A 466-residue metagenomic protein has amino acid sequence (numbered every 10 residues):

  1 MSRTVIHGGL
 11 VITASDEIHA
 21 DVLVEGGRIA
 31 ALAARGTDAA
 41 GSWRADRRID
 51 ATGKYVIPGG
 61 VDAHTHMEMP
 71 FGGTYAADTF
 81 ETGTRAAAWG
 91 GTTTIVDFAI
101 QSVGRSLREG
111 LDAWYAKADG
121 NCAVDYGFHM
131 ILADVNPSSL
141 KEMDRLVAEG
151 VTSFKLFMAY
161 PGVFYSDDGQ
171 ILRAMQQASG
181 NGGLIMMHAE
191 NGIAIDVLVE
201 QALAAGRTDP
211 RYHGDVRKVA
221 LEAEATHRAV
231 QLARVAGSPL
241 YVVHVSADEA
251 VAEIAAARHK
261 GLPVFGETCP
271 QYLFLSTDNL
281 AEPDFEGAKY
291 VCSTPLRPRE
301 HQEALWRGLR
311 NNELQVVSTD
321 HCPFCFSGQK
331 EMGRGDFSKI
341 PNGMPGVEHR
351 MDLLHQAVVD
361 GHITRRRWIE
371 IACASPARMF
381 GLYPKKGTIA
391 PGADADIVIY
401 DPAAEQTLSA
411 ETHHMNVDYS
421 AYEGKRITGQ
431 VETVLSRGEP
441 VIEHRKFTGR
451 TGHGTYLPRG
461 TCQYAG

Functional and structural regions predicted by a protein language model:
S2-P58: Histidine-rich, glycine-flanked metal-binding segment
G9, E331-D336, P391-L457: C-terminal cap of metal-dependent C-N hydrolases
G9, V22, G27, G53 (+16 more regions): Divalent metal-coordination and catalytic microenvironments
A51-N121, S138: Metal-associated gating/positioning segment near the N- to mid-region
M69, H213-G214, A288-C292, G335-P341 (+1 more regions): Short beta-alpha connecting loops at secondary-structure transitions that line or flank enzyme active sites
R108-V124, L172-M187: Alpha-helix-loop-beta-strand connector modules within alpha/beta enzyme cores
S138-V317, G333: Histidine/acidic residue-rich metal-binding segments in metalloenzymes
T208-G237, N311, Q315-V317, P323-A403: His/Asp/Glu-enriched, well-ordered alpha-helical/loop segment that forms or immediately abuts the divalent-metal
